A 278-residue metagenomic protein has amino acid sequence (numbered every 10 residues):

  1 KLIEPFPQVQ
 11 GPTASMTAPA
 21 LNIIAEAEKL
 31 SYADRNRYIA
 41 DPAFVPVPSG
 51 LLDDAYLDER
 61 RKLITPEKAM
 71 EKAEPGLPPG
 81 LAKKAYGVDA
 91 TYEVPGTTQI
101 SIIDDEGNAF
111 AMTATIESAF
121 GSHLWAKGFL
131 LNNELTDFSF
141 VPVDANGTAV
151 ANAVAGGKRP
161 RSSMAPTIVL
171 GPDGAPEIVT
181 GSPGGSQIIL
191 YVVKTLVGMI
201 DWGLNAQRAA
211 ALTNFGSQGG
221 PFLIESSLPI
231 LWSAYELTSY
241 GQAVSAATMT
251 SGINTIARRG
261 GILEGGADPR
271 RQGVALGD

Functional and structural regions predicted by a protein language model:
L2, G181-L204: Alpha-helical support elements that line or immediately flank enzyme active sites and cofactor-binding pockets
P5-T115, W125-A126, A243, D268: Internal maturation/activation junctions in enzymes
L21, E106, G157-P160, V192 (+1 more regions): Extended C-terminal subregions enriched in glycine
L77-G87, D144-V154, T238-Y240: Short Pro/Gly-enriched beta-strand edge/turn motifs at strand-loop
I103, N108-I178, W202, A206: Active-site rim segments in enzyme catalytic domains, especially the processed small/beta chain of N-terminal
E117-A119, G184-G185, G220: A short acidic/small-residue loop/turn micro-motif
I262-D278: Low-complexity, Gly/Ser/Thr/Pro-rich intrinsically disordered linker/tail segments
